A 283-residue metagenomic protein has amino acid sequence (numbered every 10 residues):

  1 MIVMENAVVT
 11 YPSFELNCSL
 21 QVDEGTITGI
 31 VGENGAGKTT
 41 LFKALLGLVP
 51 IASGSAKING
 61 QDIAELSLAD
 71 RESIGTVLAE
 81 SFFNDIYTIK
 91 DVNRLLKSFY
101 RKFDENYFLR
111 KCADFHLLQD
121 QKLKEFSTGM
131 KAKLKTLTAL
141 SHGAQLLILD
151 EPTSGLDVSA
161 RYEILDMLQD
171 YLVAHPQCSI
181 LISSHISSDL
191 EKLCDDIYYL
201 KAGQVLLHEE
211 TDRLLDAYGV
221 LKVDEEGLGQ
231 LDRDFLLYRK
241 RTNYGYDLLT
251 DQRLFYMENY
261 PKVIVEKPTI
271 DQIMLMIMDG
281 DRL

Functional and structural regions predicted by a protein language model:
V31-E33: The feature captures the beta-strand-to-loop junction immediately N-terminal to the Walker
L46: Helix-to-loop junction immediately C-terminal to a conserved catalytic motif
G54-E65, A69-D70: Conserved ABC transporter NBD signature motif
L78-K135: ABC-family P-loop ATPase nucleotide-binding domains
L147-E151: Catalytic Walker B motif of ABC-type/P-loop ATPase nucleotide-binding domains
T153-S154, S187: Short loop immediately C-terminal to the Walker-B catalytic DE motif in ABC-type ATPase nucleotide-binding domains
L165, L236-L283: C-terminal coupling/interaction segments
L165, Q169-L181, H185-T250: ABC transporter nucleotide-binding domain
